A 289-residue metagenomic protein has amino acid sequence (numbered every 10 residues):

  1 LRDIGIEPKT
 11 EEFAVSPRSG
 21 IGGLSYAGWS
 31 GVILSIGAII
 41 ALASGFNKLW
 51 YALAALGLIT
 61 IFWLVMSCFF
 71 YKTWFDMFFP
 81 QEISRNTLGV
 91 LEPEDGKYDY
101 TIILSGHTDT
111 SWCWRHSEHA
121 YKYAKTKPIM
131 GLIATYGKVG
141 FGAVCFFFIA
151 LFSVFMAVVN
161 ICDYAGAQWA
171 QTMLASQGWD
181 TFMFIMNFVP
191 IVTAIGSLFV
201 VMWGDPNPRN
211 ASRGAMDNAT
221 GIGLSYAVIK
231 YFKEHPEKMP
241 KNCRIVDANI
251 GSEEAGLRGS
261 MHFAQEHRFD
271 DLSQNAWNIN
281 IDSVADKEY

Functional and structural regions predicted by a protein language model:
L1-E92, R115-N187: A non-catalytic alpha/beta surface segment that caps or lines the substrate-entry region of metallo-dependent hydrolase
A54-V90, K97-Y100, D109-R115, M156-T193 (+1 more regions): Acidic/histidine-rich catalytic neighborhood of metal-dependent amide-processing enzymes
